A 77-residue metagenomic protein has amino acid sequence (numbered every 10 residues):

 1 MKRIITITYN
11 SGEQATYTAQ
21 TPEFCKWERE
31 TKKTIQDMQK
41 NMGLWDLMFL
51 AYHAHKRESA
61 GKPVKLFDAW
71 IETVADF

Functional and structural regions predicted by a protein language model:
M1-F77: Short, surface-exposed, charged amphipathic helix/loop patches that serve as local interaction elements
